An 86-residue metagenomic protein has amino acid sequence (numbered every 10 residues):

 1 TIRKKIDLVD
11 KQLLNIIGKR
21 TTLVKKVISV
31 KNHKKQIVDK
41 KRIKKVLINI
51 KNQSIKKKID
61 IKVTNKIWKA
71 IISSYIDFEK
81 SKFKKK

Functional and structural regions predicted by a protein language model:
T1-K86: Domain-level signature for soluble enzymes in the chorismate/prephenate branch of the shikimate pathway
